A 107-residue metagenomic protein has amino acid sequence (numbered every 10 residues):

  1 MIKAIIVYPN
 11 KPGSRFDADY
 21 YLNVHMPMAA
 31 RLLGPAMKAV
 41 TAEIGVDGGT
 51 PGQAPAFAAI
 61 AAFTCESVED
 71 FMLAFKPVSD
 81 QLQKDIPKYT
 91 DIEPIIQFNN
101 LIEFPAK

Functional and structural regions predicted by a protein language model:
M1-K107: Macromolecular interaction modules
